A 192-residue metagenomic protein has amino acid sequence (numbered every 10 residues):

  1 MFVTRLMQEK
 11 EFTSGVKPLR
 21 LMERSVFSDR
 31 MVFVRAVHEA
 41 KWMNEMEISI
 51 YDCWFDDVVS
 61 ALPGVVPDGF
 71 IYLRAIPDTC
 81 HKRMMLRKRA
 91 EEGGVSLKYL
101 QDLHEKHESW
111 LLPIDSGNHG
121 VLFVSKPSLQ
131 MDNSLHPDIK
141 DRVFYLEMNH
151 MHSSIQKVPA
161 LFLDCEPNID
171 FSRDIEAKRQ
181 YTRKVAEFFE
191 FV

Functional and structural regions predicted by a protein language model:
M1-M7: Short, structured active-site "lid" loops
F2, S14, D56, S60 (+3 more regions): Generic surface-pattern signal
E9-S109: ATP-dependent NMP and nucleoside kinases share a basic, alpha-helical "lid"
M85-V192: NTP-dependent small-molecule kinase module
